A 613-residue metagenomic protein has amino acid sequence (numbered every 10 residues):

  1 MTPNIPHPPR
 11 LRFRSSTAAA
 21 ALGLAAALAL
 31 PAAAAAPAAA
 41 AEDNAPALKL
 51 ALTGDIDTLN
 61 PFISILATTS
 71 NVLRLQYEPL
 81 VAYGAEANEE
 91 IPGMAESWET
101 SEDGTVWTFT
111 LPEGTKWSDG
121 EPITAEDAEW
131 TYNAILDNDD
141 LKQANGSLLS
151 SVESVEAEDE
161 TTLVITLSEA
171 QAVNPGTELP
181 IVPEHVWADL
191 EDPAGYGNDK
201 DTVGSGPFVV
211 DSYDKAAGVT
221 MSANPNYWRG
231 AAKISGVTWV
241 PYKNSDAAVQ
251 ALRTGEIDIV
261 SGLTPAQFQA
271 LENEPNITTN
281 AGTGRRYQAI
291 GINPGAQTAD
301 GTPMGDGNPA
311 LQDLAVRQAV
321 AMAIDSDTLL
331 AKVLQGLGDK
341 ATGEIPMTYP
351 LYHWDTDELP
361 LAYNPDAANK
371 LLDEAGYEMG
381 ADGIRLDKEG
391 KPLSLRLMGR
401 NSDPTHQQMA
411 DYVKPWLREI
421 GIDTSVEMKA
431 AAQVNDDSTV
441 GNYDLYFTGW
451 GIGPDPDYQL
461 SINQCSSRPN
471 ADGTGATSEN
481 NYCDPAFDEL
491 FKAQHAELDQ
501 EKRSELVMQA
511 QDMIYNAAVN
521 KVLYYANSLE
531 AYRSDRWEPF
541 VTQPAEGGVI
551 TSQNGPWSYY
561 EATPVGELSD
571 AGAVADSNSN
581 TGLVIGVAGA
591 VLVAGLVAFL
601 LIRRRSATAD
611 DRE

Functional and structural regions predicted by a protein language model:
T2, E42-D43, D214, Q288 (+4 more regions): Detector for C-terminal structural segments
D43, T110, A144-D189: Surface-exposed binding/hinge segments that line and control ligand-binding clefts or catalytic entry sites
N44-G54, E96, V106-F109, A128-Y132 (+7 more regions): Short, well-ordered beta-strand elements
A51-E102, N133, V203: N-terminal lobe/hinge region of extracytoplasmic solute-binding protein
E96-L141, V164, A248-A251, P309-L311: Aromatic- and charge-enriched surface segment that lines or borders ligand/interaction sites
T124-T131, T162-T166, G206-P207, I234-G236 (+4 more regions): Alpha-helical secondary-structure segments
L179-A232, G236, P365-D366, K370 (+1 more regions): Gly/Pro-rich hinge or "lid" segments in bacterial periplasmic/extracellular proteins
Y196, P225-A270, D423-S425, A431: Ligand-site clamp/hinge motif
